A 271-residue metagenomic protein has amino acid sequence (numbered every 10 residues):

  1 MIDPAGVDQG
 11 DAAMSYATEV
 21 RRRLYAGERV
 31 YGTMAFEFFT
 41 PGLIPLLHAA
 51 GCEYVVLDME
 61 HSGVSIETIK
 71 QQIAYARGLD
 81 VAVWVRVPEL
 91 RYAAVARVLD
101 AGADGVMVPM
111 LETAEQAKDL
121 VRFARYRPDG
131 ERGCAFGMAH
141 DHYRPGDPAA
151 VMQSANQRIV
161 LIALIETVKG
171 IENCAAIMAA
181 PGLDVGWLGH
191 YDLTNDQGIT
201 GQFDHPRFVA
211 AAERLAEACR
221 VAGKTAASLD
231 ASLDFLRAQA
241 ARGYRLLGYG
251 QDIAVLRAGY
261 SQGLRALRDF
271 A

Functional and structural regions predicted by a protein language model:
G10-M34, G146-Q157: N-terminal amphipathic alpha-helix/helix-capping segment at the start of soluble metabolic enzymes
A26-F39, V160-E172, T225-D230: Active-site mouth loops of central-metabolism enzymes
A26-Y31, C52-E53, R77-V83, A103-D104 (+4 more regions): Short, well-ordered coil/turn segments that N-cap beta-strands
F36-H48, E89-R97, K169-A179, A231-L236: Short, acidic/polar
L43-I44, C52-K70, H190-D204: Glycine-rich, proline-tolerant flexible connector loops at the mouths of alpha/beta enzymes
I66-V87, Y92, A96, R125-D129 (+1 more regions): Alpha-helix-loop-beta-strand connector modules within alpha/beta enzyme cores
A93, G105-P181, H190-N195: Conserved anion-binding
M107-Q116, W187-N195, R245-Q262: Glycine-rich phosphate-binding active-site loops on the catalytic face of alpha/beta enzymes
